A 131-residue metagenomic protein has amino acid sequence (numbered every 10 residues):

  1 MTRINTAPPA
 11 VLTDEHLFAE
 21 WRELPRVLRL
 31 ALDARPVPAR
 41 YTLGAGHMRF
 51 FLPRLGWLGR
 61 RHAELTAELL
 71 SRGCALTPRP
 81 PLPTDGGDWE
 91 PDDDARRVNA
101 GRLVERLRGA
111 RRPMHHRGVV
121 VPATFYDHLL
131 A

Functional and structural regions predicted by a protein language model:
M1-A131: Extended, charge-rich alpha-helical interface modules
